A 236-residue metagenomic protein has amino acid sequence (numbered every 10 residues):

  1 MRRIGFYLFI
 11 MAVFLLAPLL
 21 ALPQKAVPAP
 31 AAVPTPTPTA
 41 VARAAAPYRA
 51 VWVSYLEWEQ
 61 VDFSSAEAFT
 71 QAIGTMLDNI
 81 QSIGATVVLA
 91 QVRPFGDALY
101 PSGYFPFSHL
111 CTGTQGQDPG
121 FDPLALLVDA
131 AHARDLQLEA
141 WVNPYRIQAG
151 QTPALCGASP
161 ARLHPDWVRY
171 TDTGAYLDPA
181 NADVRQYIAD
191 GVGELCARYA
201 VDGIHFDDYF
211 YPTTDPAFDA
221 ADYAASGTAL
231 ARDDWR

Functional and structural regions predicted by a protein language model:
G5-P23: Sec-dependent N-terminal signal peptides of Gram-positive bacterial secreted proteins and lipoproteins
P18-A44: Ser/Thr-rich, Proline-interspersed low-complexity disordered segments
R43-Q71, V128-D129, E139-R198: Active-site-adjacent "subsite" loops/lids of carbohydrate-active enzymes
R49-V53, V87-Q91, Q137-W141, G203-D207: Structural recognition of the beta-strand scaffold that forms the well-ordered cores of secreted hydrolase catalytic
S65-I83, L110-R134, W235-R236: Aromatic- and glycine-enriched glycan-recognition loops and surfaces that form the carbohydrate-binding subsites
Q71-A98, R198-G203: Catalytic domains of carbohydrate-active enzymes, especially glycoside hydrolases
I83-P119: Aromatic-lined carbohydrate-binding/catalytic grooves of carbohydrate-active enzymes
Y100-G113, R146-D172, Y209-L230: Aromatic- and acidic-residue-enriched segments that line the glycan-binding/catalytic groove of carbohydrate-active
